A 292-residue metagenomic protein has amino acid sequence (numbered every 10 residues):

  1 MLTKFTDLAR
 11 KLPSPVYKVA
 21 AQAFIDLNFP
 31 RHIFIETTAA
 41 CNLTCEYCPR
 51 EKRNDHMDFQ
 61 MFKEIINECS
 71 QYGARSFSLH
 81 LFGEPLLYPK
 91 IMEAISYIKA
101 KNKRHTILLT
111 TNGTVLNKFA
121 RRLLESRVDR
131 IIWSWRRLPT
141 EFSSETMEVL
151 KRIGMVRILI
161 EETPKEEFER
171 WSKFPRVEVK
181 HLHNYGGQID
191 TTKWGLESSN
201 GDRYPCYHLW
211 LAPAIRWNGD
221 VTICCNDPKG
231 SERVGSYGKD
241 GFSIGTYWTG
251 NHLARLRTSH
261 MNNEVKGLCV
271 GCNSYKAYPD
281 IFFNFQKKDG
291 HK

Functional and structural regions predicted by a protein language model:
M1-Y17, N226-G241: A broadly conserved sequence feature marking short terminus-proximal activation segments in nucleic acid-centric
L2-I131, P279-K292: Conserved alpha-helical substructure of the radical SAM core
I35, A39-N42, N200, N263-K266: Processing junctions and N-termini across compartments
C41, C45-C48, C206, C224-C225 (+1 more regions): Short cysteine clusters
Y88-W210: Conserved AdoMet/S-adenosylmethionine-binding subsite of the radical SAM
R152-E197, N226-A277: C-terminal accessory region of radical SAM enzymes
I215-N218: Short, acidic, Ser/Thr-enriched surface-loop or helix-capping motifs
